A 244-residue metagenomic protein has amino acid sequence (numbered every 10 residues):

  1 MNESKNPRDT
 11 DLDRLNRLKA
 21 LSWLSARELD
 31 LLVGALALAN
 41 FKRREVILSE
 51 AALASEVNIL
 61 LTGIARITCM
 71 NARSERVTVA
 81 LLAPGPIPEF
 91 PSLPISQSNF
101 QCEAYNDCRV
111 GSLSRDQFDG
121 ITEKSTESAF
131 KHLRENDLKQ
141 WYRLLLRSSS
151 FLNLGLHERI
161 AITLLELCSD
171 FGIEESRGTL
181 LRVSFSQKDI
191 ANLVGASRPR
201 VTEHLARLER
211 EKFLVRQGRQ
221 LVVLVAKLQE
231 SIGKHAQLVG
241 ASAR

Functional and structural regions predicted by a protein language model:
M1-D9, P91, N136-L144, R159 (+1 more regions): Long cytosolic regulatory regions associated with cyclic-nucleotide signaling
M1-K42, P86-P88, S92-I95: Cyclic nucleotide-binding regulatory module and flanking cytosolic helices
A20, E45-N106: Cyclic nucleotide-binding regulatory domains
E28, T78-L146: Cyclic-nucleotide recognition modules
T62, D116-Q117, K188: Alpha-helix/helix-capping structural signal
E127-G195: Polybasic "coupling" helices that flank or enter modular domains
L167-R244: Phosphate-/nucleic-acid-contacting segments
